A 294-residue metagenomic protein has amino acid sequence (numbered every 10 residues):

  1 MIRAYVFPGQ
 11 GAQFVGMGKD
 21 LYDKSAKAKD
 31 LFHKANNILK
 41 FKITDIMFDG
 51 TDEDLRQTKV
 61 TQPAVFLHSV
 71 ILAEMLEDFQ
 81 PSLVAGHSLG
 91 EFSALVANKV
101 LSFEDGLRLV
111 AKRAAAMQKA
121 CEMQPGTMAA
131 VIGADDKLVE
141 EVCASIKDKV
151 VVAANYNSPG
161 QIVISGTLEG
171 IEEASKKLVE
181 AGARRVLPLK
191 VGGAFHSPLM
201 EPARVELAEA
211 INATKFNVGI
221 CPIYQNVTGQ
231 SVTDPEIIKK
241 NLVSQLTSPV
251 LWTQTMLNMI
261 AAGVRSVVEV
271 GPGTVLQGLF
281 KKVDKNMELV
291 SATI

Functional and structural regions predicted by a protein language model:
M1-L138, S266-T293: FabD-like malonyl-/acyl-CoA
Q10-A12, L39, N98-T247: Alpha/beta catalytic cores of group-transfer enzymes, especially the acyltransferase/condensing modules of polyketide
T61-P63, A194, P249: Glycine-rich phosphate/pyrophosphate-binding beta-alpha loops
E77, V179, I260-G263: Non-catalytic positions within long, well-ordered alpha-helices that form the structural scaffold/packing of enzyme
G170-I171, A210, G263, M287-A292: NAD(P)-dependent dehydrogenase/reductase Rossmann-like domain
P188-V191, I260, T293: Short glycine-rich catalytic loops that host catalytic nucleophiles or stabilize transition states across multiple
S248-V264: A short, acidic, amphipathic alpha-helical segment used as a generic capping/interface helix at domain edges
